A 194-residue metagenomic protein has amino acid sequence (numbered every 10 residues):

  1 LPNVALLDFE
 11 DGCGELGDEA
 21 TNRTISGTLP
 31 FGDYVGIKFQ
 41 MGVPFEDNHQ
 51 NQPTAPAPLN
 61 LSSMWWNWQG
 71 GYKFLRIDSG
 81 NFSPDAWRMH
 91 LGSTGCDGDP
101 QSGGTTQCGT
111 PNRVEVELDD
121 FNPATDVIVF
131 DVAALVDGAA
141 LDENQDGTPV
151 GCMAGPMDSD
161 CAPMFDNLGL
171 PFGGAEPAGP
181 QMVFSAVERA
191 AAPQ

Functional and structural regions predicted by a protein language model:
L1-Q194: A short, solvent-exposed, low-complexity linear motif enriched for acidic/polar residues with Pro/Gly/Ser/Thr
